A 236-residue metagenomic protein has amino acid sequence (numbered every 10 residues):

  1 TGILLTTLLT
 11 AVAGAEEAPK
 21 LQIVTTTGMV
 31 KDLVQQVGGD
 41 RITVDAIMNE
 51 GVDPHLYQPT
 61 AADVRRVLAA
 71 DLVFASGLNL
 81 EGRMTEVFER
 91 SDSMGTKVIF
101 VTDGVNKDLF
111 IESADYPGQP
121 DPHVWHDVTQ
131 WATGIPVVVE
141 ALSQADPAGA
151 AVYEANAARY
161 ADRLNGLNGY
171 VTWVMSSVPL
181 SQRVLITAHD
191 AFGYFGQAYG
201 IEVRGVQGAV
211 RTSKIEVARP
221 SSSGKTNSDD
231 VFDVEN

Functional and structural regions predicted by a protein language model:
T1-T10: Bacterial N-terminal signal peptides
A11-N236: Extracytoplasmic metal-acquisition and chelation regions
